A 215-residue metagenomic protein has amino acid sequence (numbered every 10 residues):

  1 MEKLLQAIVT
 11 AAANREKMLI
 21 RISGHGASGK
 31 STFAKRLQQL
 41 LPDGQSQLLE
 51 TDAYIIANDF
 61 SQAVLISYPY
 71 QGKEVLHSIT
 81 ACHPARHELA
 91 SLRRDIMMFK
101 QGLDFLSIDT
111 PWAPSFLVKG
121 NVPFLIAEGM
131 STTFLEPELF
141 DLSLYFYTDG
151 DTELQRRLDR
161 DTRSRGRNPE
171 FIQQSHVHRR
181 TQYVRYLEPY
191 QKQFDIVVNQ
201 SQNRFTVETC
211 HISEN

Functional and structural regions predicted by a protein language model:
M1-N14, D159-R163, T181-N215: NTP-dependent small-molecule kinase module
L19-S23: Short hydrophobic/aromatic beta-strand immediately N-terminal to the Walker A/P-loop
G26: The conserved Walker
G29: Conserved glycine(s) of the Walker
F33: Hydrophobic positions on the alpha1 helix immediately C-terminal to the Walker A/P-loop
Q39-L48: Post-Walker A helix-loop "phosphate-sensing" segment adjacent to the P-loop in P-loop NTPases
Q47-E50, Y54-T110, F124: Conserved nucleotide-sensing/catalytic segment adjacent to the nucleotide-binding pocket in NTP-handling enzymes
P114-R163: ATP-dependent NMP and nucleoside kinases share a basic, alpha-helical "lid"
